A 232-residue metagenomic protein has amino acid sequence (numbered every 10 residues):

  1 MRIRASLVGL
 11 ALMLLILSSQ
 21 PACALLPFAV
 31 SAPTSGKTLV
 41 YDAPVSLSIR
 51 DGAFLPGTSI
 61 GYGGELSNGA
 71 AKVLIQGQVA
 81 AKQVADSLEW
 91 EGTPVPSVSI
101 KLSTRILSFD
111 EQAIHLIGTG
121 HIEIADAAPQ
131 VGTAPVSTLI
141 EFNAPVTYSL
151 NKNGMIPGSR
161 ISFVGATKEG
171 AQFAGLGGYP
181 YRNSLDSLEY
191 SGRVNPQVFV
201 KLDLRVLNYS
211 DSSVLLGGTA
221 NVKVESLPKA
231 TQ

Functional and structural regions predicted by a protein language model:
M1-V8: Bacterial N-terminal signal peptides that target proteins for export
A5, L17-S18, V30, T34: Intrinsically disordered, low-complexity segments enriched in Ser/Pro/Gly/Ala and basic residues
G9-Q20: Bacterial N-terminal signal peptides
C23-Q232: Surface-exposed, beta-sheet-biased, low-hydrophobicity segments with strongly acidic/polar composition
